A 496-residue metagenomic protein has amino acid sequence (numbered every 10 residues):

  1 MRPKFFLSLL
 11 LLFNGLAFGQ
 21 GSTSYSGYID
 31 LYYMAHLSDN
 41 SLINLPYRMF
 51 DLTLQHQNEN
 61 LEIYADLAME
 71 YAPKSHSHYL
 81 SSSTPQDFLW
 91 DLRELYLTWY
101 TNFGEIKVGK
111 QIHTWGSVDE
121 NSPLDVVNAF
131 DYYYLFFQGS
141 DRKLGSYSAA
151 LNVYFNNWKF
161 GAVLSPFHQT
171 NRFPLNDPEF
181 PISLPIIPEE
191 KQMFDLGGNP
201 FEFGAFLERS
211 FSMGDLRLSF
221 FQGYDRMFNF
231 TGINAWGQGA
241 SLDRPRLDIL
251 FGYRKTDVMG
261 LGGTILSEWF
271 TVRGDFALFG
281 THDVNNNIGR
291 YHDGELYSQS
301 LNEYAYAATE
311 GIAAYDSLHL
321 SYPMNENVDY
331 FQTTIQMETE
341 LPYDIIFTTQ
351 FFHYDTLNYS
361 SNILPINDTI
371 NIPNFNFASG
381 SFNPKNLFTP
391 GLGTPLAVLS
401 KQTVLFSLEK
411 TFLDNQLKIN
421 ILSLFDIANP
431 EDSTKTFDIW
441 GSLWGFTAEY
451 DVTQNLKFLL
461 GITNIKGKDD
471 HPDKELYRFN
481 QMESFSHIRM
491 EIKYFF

Functional and structural regions predicted by a protein language model:
T23, N60-A65, F103-I106, N157-F160 (+5 more regions): Repeated loop/turn-to-beta-strand initiation elements of outer-membrane beta-barrel proteins
L31-L37, N58-N60, M69-P73, T101-F103 (+12 more regions): Transmembrane beta-strands of outer-membrane beta-barrel pores
L42-R48, F88-R93, K143-Y147, Y154 (+7 more regions): Residues that define the transmembrane beta-barrel architecture of outer-membrane proteins
F50-H56, E94-W99, A149-V153, A205-R209 (+7 more regions): Residues on the lipid-exposed face of transmembrane beta-strands in outer-membrane beta-barrel proteins
Q57-F180, S212, T463, G467: Outer membrane beta-barrel
S77, P178-P188, N229-F251, V284-P323 (+3 more regions): Solvent-exposed loop segments that connect transmembrane elements
V328-I439, L443: C-terminal structural cap/anchor segments
N480-F496: Outer-membrane beta-barrel "beta-signal"
